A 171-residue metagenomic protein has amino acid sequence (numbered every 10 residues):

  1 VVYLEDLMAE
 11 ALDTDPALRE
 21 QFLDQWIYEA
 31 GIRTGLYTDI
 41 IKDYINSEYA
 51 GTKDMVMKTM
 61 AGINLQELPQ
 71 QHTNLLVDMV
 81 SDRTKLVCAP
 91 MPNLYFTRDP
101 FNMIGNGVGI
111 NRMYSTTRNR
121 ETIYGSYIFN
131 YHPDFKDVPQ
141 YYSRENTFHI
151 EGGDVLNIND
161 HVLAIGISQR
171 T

Functional and structural regions predicted by a protein language model:
V1-T171: The feature marks the mature, well-folded catalytic cores of soluble enzymes
